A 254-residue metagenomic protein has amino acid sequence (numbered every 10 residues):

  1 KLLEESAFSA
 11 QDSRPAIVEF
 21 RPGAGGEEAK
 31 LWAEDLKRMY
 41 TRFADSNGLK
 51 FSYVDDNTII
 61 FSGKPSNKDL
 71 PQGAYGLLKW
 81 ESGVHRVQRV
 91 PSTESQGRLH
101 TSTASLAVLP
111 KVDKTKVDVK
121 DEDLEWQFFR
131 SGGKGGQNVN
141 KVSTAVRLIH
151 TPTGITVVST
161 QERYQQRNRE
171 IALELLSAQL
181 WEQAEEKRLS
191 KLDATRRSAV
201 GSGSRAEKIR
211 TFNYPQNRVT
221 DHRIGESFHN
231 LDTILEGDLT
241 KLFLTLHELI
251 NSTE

Functional and structural regions predicted by a protein language model:
K1-G132: A conserved glycine-rich
A24-G26, K134, H222, L239: Conformational gate/switch positions in structured elements
G26-E34, D69-Q72, L77-L78, D118 (+4 more regions): Ordered, soluble secondary-structure elements with a strong preference for glycine-centered loop motifs and nearby
D35-R38, K141-V146: A glycine- and small-aliphatic-rich helix-loop capping segment at beta-alpha/alpha-beta transitions that lines
V87-V90, S105, A145-R147, T151-E236 (+1 more regions): N-terminal cationic and glycine-rich segments that engage phosphates or anionic surfaces
G97, D118, Q137-N138, R147-I149: Short, conserved, surface-exposed binding loops centered on an aromatic residue
R130, Q137-V142: A general structural motif
G132-G135, T153: Residue-level recognition of short loop/turn positions
